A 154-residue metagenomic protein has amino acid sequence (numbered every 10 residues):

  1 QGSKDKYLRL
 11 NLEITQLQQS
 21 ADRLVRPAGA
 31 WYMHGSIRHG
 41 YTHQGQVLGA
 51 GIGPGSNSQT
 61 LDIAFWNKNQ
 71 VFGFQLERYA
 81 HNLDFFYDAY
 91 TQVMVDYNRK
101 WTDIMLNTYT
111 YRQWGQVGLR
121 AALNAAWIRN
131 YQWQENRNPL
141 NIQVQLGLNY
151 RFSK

Functional and structural regions predicted by a protein language model:
Q1-K154: Exposed, low-structure sequence patches enriched in small/polar residues
